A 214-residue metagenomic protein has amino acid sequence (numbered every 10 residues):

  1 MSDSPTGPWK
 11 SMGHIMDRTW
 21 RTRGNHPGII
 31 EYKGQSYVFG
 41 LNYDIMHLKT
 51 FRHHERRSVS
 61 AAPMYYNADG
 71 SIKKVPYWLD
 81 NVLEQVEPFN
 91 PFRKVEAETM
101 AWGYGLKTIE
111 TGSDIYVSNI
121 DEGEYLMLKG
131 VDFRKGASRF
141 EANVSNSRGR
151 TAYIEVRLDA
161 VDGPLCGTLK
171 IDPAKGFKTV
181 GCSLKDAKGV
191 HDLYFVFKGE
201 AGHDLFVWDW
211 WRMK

Functional and structural regions predicted by a protein language model:
M1-K214: Carbohydrate-active catalytic/glycan-binding domains of CAZyme proteins, especially the secreted or lumenal ectodomains
